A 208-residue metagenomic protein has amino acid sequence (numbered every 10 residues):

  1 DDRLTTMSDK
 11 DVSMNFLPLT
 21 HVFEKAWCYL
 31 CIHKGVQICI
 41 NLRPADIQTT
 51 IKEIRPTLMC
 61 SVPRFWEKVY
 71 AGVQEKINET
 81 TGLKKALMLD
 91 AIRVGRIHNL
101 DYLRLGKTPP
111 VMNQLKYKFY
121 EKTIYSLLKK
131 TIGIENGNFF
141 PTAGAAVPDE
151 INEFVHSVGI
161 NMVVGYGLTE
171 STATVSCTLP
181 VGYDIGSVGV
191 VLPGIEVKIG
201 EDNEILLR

Functional and structural regions predicted by a protein language model:
D1, L17, L179-V181: Short, well-ordered turn and helix-capping elements at secondary-structure junctions
D1-V12, L19-Y125, N136: Conserved AMP-binding/adenylation subdomain of ANL enzymes
V12-M14, L206: Short, well-ordered beta-strand segments
N15, A26, V36, N41 (+9 more regions): Small-side-chain structural scaffolding
K116, Y120-R208: Conserved AMP-binding/adenylate-forming
